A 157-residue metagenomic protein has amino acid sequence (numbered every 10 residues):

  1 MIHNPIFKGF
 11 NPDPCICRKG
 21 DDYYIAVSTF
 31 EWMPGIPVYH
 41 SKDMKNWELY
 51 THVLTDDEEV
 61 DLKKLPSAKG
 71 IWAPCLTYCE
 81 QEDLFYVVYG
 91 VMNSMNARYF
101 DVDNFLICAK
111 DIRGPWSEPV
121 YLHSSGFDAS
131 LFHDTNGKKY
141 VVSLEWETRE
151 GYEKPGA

Functional and structural regions predicted by a protein language model:
M1-A157: Carbohydrate-active catalytic/glycan-binding domains of CAZyme proteins, especially the secreted or lumenal ectodomains
